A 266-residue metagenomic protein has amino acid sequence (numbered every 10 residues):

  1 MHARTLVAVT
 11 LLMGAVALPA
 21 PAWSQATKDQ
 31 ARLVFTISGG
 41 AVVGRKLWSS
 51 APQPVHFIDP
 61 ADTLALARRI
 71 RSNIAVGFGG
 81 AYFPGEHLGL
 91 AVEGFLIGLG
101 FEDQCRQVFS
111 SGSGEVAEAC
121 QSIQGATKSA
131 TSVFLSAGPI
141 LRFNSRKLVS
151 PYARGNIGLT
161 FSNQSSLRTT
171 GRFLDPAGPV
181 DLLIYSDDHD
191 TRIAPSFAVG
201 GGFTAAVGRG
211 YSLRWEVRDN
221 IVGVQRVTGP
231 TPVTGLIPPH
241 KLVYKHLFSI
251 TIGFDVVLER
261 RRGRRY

Functional and structural regions predicted by a protein language model:
M1-Q30, E259-Y266: Cleavable N-terminal export/targeting peptides
W23-G40, W48-I58, Y266: N-terminal targeting leaders of membrane proteins
Q25-A26, Q30, V34, G39-V43 (+3 more regions): Gram-negative (and chloroplast) outer-membrane scaffold detector with strong preference for beta-barrel transmembrane
V42-V76, R192: Surface-exposed strand-loop-strand hairpins of Gram-negative outer-membrane beta-barrel proteins
Q53-A61, G112-Q121, L174-I184, P230-G235: Flexible, solvent-exposed coil segments and beta strand-coil junctions, predominantly the extracellular/periplasmic
A61-L66, C120-K128, I140, D181-H189 (+1 more regions): Extracellular loop and loop/strand-boundary signature of outer-membrane beta-barrel proteins
R192-A198: Trp-centered recognition loops
V199, G208-Y266: Predominantly the C-terminal beta-signal and adjacent terminal strand-loop region of outer-membrane beta-barrel
